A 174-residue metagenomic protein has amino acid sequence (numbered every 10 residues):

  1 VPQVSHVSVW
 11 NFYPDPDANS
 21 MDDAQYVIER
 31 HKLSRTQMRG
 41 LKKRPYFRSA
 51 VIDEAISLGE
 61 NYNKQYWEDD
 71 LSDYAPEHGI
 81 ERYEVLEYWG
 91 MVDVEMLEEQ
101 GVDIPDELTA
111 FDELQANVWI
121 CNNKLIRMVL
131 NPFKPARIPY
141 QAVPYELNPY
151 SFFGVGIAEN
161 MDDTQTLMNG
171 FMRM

Functional and structural regions predicted by a protein language model:
V1-M174: Extended alpha-helical, oligomerization-prone segments that build pores/tubes and scaffolds
